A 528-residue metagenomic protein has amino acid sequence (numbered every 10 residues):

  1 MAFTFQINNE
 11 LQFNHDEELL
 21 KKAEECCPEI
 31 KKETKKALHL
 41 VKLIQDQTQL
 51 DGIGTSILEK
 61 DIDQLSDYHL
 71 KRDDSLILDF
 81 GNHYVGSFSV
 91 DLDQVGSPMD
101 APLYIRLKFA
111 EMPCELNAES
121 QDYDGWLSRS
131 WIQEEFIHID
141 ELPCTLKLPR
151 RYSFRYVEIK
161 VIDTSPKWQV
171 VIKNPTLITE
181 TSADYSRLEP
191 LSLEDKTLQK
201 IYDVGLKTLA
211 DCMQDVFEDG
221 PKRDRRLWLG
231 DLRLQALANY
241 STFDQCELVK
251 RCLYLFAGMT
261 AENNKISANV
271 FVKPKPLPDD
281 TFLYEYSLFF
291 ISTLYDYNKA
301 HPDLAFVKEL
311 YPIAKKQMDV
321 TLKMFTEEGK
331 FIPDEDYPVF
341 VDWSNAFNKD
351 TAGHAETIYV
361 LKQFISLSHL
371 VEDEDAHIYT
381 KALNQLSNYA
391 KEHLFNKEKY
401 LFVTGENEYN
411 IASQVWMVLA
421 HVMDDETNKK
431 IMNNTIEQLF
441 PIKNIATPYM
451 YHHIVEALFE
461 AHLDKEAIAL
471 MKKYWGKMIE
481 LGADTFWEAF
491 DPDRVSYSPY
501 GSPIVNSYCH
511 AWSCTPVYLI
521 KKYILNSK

Functional and structural regions predicted by a protein language model:
M1-D219, E247-K250, A268-V272: Extracellular/oxidizing-compartment recognition motifs
W228-L234, A238-F243, E247-K528: Active-site core of glycosidic bond-cleaving carbohydrate-active enzymes
